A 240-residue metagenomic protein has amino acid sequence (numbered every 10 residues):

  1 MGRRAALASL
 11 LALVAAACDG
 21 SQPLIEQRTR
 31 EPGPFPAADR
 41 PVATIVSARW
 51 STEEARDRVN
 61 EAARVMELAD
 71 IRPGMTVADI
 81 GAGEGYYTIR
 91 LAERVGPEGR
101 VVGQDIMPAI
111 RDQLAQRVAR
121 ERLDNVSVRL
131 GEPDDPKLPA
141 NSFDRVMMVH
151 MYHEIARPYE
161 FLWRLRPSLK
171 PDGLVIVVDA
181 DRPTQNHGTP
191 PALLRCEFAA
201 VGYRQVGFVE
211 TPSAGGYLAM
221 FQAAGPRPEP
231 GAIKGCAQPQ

Functional and structural regions predicted by a protein language model:
V14-A17: C-terminal motif of bacterial Sec signal peptides marking the signal peptidase cleavage site
D19-A78, Y86: Class I SAM-dependent transferase core
A78, G83-P136: Class I SAM-dependent methyltransferase SAM/SAH-binding core
A92-E93, Y159-L174: A short glycine-rich, Lys/Arg-flanked "PGG" loop and its adjoining helix->strand segment in the class I
D134-V146: A short acidic, Gly/Pro-enriched loop at the edge of an enzyme's catalytic core that lines a small-molecule cofactor
D144-P158: A short SAM/SAH-binding and catalytic strip from SAM-dependent methyltransferases
I176-E197: Conserved class I S-adenosyl-L-methionine
E210-Q240: Core SAM-dependent methyltransferase catalytic element
